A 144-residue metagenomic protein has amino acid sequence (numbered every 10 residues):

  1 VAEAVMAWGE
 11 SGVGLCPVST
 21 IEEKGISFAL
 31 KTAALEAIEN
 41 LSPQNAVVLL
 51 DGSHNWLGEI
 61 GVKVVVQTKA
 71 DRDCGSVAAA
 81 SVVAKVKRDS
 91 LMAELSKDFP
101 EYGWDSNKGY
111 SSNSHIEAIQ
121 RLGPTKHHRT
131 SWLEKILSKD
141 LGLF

Functional and structural regions predicted by a protein language model:
V1-F144: RNase H-like, Mg2+-dependent phosphodiesterase core, and more generally RNA phosphate-backbone-engaging helix-loop
